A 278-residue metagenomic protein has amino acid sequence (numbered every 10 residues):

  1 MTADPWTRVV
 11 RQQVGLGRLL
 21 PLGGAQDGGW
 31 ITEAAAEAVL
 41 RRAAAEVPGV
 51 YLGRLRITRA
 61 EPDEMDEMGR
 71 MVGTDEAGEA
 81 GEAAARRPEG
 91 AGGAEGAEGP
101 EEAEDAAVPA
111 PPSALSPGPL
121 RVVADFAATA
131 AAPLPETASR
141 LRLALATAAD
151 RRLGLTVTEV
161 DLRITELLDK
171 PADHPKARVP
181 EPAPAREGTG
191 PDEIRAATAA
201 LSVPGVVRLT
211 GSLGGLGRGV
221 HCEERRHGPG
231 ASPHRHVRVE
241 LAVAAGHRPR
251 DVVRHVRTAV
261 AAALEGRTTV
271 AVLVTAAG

Functional and structural regions predicted by a protein language model:
M1-E37, V47-M65, A172, P184 (+4 more regions): Extended, well-folded interaction surfaces typified by the phenylalanyl-tRNA synthetase beta subunit core
Q13, V47-R87, E98-A127, D161-D169 (+2 more regions): Short edge beta-strands and adjacent turn/loop segments
L40, A44-A45, A149, A200-L201: Hydrophobic C-terminal alpha-helix "anchor/cap" residues
L40, L134-L153, G246-T268: Short, non-transmembrane amphipathic alpha-helical segments
A45-G53, L153-T156, S202-S212, A263-T268: Short secondary-structure junctions
E136, R151-V207: Surface-exposed beta-loop interaction hotspot
